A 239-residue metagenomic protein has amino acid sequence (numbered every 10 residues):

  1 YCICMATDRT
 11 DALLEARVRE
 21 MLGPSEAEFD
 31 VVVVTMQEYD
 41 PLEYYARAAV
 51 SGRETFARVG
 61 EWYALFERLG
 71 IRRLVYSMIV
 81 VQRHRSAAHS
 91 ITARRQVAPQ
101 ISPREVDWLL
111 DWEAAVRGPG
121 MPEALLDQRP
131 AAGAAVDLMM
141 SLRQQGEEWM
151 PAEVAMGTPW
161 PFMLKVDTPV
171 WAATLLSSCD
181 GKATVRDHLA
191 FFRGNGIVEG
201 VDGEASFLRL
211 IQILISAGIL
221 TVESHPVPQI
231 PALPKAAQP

Functional and structural regions predicted by a protein language model:
Y1-V32: Conserved Class I SAM-dependent methyltransferase catalytic core
D8-L13, E38-L42, A88, Q229: Flexible loop/turn segments at secondary-structure boundaries
D11-E15, L74, T168, F207: Active-site-proximal structural scaffolding
G23-P24, S86, G181, G194: Short, well-ordered loop/turn and helix-capping segments at boundaries between secondary-structure elements and domains
V32, Y39-V116: Flexible, glycine-/basic-rich loop-and-beta segments that form/coincide with the SAM-dependent methyltransferase
D40-A48, M150, P231-K235: Short, solvent-exposed polar/charged micro-motifs at secondary-structure junctions
V81, P161-P239: Long, charge-rich, low-complexity alpha-helical segments
H89, Q96-P161: Long, low-complexity, charged/polar intrinsically disordered regions in eukaryotic proteins
